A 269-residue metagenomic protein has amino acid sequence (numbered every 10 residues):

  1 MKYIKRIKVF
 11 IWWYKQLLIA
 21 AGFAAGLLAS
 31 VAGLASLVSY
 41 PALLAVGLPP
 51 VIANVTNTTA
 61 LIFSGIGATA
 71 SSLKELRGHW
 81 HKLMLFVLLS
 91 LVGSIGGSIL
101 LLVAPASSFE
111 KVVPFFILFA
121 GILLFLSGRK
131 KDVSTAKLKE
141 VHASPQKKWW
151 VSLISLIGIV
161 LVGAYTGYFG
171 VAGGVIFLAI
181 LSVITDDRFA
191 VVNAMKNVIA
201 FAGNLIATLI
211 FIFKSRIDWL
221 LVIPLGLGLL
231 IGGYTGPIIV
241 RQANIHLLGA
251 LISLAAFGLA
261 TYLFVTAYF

Functional and structural regions predicted by a protein language model:
K2-P49, A136-N193, I223: Selected transmembrane alpha-helices and immediately adjacent juxtamembrane segments of polytopic inner-membrane
K15, T58, V113-I117, G121 (+4 more regions): Residues within membrane-spanning alpha-helices of integral membrane proteins, especially the hydrophobic core/packing
I19, F23, L27, T58 (+11 more regions): Residue-level signature of the transmembrane alpha-helical core of multi-pass small-molecule transporters
A45-V46, L102, K111, S182-V183 (+3 more regions): Transmembrane helix-loop junction
P49-T56, H81-K82, D187-N197: Membrane-interface alpha-helices at helix entry/exit sites of multi-pass transporters
V55-F115, N204-A250: Selective hydrophobic functional segments
G67-R77, F115-S144, A260-F269: Transmembrane helix exit motif
L161-Y168, A207-S215, V222, A260-F269: Hydrophobic alpha-helical transmembrane segments in multi-pass integral membrane proteins
